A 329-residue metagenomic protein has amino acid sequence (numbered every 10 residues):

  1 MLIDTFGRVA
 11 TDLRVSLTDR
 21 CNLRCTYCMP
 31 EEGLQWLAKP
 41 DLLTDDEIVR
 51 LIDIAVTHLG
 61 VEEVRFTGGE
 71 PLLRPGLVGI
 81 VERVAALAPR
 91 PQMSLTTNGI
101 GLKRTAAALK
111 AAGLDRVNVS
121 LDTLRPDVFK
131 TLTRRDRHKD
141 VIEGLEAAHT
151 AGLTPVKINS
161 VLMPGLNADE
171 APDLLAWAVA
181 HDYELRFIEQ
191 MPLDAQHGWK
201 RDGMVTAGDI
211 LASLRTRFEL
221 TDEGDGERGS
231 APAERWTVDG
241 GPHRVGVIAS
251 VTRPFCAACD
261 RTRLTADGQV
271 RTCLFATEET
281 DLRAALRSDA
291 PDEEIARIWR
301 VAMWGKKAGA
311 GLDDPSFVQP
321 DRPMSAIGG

Functional and structural regions predicted by a protein language model:
M1-I3, R253-G329: Radical SAM enzyme core and accessory elements
M1-R14, T26, T57-G60, A233-R244 (+2 more regions): N-terminal [4Fe-4S]-dependent radical SAM core
T5-D46, L274: Canonical Radical SAM [4Fe-4S] cluster-binding loop centered on the CxxxCxxC motif and its immediate flanking residues
L23, P126-D127, P254, T280: Glycine-centered loop/turn positions within well-structured domains that cap or flank conserved ligand/cofactor-binding
R24, C28, R74, D127 (+3 more regions): Residues that scaffold the ATP/ADP-binding catalytic core of kinase and kinase-like folds
E32-W36, L124-P126, P192-A195, T280: A short, flexible beta-alpha/helix-coil linker loop
L42, V49-R65, E70, R74-I188: Radical SAM/AdoMet-radical enzyme domain recognition
D127-K130, R135-I142, E146, T150-G246 (+2 more regions): Radical SAM enzyme [4Fe-4S]-AdoMet core and its adjacent flexible, acidic and glycine-rich loops/tails across
